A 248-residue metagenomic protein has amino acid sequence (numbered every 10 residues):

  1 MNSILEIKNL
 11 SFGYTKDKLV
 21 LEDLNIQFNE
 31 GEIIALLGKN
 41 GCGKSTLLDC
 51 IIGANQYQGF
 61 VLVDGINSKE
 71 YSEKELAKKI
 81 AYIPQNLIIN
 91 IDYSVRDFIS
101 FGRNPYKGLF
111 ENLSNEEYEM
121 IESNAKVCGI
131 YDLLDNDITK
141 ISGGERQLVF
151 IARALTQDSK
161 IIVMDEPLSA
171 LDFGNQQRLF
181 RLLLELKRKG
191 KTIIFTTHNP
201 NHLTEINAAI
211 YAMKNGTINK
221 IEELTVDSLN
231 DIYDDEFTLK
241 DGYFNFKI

Functional and structural regions predicted by a protein language model:
M1-I7, S11-D23, E30, S72 (+1 more regions): A short, flexible loop at the N-terminus of ABC-type nucleotide-binding domains that lies
L37-K39: The feature captures the beta-strand-to-loop junction immediately N-terminal to the Walker
I52: Helix-to-loop junction immediately C-terminal to a conserved catalytic motif
G59-N67, L76: Conserved ABC transporter NBD signature motif
D137-I141, E145: Conserved ABC ATPase signature
I162-E166: Catalytic Walker B motif of ABC-type/P-loop ATPase nucleotide-binding domains
V226-I248: ABC ATPase nucleotide-binding domains
